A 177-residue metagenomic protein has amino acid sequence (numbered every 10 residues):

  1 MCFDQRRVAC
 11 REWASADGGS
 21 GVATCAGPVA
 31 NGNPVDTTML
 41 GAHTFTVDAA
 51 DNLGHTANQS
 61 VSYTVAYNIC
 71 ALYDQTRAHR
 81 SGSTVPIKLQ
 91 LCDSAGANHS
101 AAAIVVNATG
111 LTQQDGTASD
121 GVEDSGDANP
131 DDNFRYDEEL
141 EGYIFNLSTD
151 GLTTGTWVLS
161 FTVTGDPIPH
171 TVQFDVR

Functional and structural regions predicted by a protein language model:
M1-C2, G18-Y63, T153: Serine/threonine-rich, repeat-prone extracellular segments and beta-strand-based repeat modules of secreted/surface
M1-Q5, T24-G27, T64-R177: Contiguous segments within soluble domain cores/interaction surfaces
F3-S15, F45, P86-K88: A short beta-strand segment in extracellular, disulfide-stabilized domains
